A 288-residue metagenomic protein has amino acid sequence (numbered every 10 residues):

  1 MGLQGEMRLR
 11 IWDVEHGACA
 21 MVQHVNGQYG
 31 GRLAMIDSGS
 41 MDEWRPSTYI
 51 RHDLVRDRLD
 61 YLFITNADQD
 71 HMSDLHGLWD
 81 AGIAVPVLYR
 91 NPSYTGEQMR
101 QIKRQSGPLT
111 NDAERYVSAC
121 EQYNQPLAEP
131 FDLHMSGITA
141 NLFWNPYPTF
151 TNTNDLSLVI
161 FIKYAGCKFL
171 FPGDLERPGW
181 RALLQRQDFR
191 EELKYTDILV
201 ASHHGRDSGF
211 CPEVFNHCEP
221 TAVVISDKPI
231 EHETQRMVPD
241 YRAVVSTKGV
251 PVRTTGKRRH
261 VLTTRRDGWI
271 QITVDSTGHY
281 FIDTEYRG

Functional and structural regions predicted by a protein language model:
M1-D57, C120-Y195, R266-G288: Core dinuclear metal-dependent hydrolase active-site scaffold
H16, D42-E43, A67-S73, T95-Q98 (+3 more regions): Active-site environment of divalent metal-dependent phosphoester hydrolases
V22, W44, T48, N111-E114 (+1 more regions): Generic alpha-helical secondary structure signal
Y29-L33, G39-R90, D188-R206, E219-V224: Active-site metal-binding motif and surrounding structural segment of the metallo-beta-lactamase
T48, M72-I83, E97-L109, C211-E213 (+1 more regions): Metal-dependent catalytic neighborhoods of phosphoester/phosphodiester hydrolases
V87, S93-D155, A222, D227-G288: Binuclear metal-ion centers of metallo-dependent hydrolases, dominated by the metallo-beta-lactamase
